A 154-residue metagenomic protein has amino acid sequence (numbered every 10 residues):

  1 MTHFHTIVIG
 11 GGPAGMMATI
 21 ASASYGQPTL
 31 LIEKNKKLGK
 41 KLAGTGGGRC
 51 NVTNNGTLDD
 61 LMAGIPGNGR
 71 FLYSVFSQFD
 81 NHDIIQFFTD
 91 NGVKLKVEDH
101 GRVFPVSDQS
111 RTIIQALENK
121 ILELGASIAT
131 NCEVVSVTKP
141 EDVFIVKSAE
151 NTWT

Functional and structural regions predicted by a protein language model:
T2-F4, A149-T154: Core beta-strand elements of the Rossmann-like FAD/NAD(P) dinucleotide-binding domain in flavoenzyme oxidoreductases
H3-F4, Y25-Q27, L38, G47 (+2 more regions): Short coil/turn connectors at secondary-structure junctions
H3-L31: N-terminal Rossmann-like FAD-binding beta1-loop-alpha1 element of flavoenzymes
S24, V146-S148: Extracellular, modular beta-sheet/disulfide-rich ectodomains of secreted and cell-surface proteins
K34-S127, C132: Conserved N-terminal/central alpha/beta ligand/cofactor-binding core
T130-V143: A conserved short coil-to-beta-strand element within the FAD-binding core of flavoproteins
